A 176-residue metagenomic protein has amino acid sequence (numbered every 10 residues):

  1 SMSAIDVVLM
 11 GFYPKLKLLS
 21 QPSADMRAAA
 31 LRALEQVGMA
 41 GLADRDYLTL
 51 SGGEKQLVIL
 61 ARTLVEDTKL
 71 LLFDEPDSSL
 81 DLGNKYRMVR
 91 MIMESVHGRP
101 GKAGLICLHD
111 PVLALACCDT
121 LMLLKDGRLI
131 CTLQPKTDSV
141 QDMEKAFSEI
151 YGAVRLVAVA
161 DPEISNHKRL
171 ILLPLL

Functional and structural regions predicted by a protein language model:
L9, A24-L42: Conserved ABC ATPase "signature" region
D46-L50, E54: Conserved ABC ATPase signature
L71-E75: Catalytic Walker B motif of ABC-type/P-loop ATPase nucleotide-binding domains
Y86-P100: Helical segment within the ABC ATPase nucleotide-binding domain
L108-H109: H-loop/switch region of ABC-family ATPase nucleotide-binding domains
L121-Q134: H-loop (His-switch) and adjacent beta-strand-loop-beta switch element of ABC-type ATPase nucleotide-binding domains
S139-L176: ABC ATPase nucleotide-binding domains
